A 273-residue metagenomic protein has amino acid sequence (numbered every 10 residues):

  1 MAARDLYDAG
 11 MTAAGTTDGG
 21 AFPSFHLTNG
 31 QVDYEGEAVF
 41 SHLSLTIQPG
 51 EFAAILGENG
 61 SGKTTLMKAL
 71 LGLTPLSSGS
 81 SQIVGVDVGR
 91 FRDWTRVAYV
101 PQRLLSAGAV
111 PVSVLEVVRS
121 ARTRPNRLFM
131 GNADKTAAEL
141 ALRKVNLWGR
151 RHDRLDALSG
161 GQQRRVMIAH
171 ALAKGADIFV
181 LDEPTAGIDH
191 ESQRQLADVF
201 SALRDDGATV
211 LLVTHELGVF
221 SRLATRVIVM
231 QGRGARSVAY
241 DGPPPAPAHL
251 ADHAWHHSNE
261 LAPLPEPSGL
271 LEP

Functional and structural regions predicted by a protein language model:
L71: Helix-to-loop junction immediately C-terminal to a conserved catalytic motif
G79-R92: Conserved ABC transporter NBD signature motif
N132-R150: Conserved ABC ATPase "signature" region
R154-L158: Conserved ABC ATPase signature
F179-D182: Catalytic Walker B motif of ABC-type/P-loop ATPase nucleotide-binding domains
T214-H215: H-loop/switch region of ABC-family ATPase nucleotide-binding domains
R233-E260: Conserved beta-strand-loop-alpha-helix hinge in the C-terminal portion of ABC ATPase nucleotide-binding domains
